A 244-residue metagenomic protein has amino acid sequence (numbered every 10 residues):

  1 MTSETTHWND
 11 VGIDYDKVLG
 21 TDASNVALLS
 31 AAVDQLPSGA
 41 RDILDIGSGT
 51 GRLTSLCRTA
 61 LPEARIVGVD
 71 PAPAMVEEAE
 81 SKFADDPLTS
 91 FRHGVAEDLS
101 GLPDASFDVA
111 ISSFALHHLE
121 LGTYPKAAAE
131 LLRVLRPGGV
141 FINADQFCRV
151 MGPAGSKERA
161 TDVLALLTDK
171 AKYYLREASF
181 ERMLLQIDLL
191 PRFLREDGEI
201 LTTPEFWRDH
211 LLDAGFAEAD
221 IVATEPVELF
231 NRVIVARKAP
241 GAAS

Functional and structural regions predicted by a protein language model:
M1-P37, R52-L56: Conserved class I S-adenosyl-L-methionine
L36-P37, A60, F83, L135: A generic alpha-to-beta junction signature in SAM-dependent methyltransferases
L44-I46, T50-D98: Class I SAM-dependent methyltransferase SAM/SAH-binding core
G101-V109: A short acidic, Gly/Pro-enriched loop at the edge of an enzyme's catalytic core that lines a small-molecule cofactor
V109-G122: A short SAM/SAH-binding and catalytic strip from SAM-dependent methyltransferases
P125-P137: A short glycine-rich, Lys/Arg-flanked "PGG" loop and its adjoining helix->strand segment in the class I
A144-L212: C-terminal alpha-helical "lid/dimerization" subdomain adjacent to the S-adenosyl-L-methionine
A214-S244: Core SAM-dependent methyltransferase catalytic element
